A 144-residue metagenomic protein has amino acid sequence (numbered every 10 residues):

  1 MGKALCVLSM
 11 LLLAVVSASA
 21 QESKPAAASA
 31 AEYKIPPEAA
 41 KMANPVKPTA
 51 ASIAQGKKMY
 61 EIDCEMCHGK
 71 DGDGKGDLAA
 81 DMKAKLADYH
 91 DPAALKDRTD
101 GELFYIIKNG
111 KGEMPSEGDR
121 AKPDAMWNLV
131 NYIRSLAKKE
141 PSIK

Functional and structural regions predicted by a protein language model:
M1-A4: Positively charged n-region of N-terminal signal peptides that target proteins for export
C6-V15: Bacterial N-terminal signal peptides
V16-A20: Sec/Tat signal peptide C-region and signal peptidase I cleavage site
Q21-A26, A80, A87, I106-L136 (+1 more regions): Axial heme c-ligation environment in periplasmic c-type cytochrome domains
P25-M59, I143: Electrostatic cytochrome c docking/interface patches
P37-A43, D81-D88: Short glycine/proline- and charge-enriched loop/turn segments that cap or connect secondary-structure elements
K41, P48-A51, Q55, M59 (+3 more regions): Extracytoplasmic/secreted proteins, especially bacterial periplasmic and envelope-associated proteins
A50-D73, E102-N109: Sequence/structural segment immediately N-terminal to covalent heme-attachment motifs in c-type and related
